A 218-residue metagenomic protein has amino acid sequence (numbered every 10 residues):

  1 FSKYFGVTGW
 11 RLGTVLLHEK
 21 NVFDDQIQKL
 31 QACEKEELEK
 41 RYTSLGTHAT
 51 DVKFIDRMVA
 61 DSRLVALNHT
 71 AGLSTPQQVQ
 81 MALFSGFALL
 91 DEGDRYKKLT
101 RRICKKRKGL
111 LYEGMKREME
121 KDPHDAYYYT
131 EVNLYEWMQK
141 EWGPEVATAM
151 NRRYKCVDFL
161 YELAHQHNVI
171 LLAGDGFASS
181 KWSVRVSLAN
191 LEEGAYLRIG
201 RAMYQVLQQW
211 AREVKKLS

Functional and structural regions predicted by a protein language model:
F1-S218: PLP-dependent class I/II
